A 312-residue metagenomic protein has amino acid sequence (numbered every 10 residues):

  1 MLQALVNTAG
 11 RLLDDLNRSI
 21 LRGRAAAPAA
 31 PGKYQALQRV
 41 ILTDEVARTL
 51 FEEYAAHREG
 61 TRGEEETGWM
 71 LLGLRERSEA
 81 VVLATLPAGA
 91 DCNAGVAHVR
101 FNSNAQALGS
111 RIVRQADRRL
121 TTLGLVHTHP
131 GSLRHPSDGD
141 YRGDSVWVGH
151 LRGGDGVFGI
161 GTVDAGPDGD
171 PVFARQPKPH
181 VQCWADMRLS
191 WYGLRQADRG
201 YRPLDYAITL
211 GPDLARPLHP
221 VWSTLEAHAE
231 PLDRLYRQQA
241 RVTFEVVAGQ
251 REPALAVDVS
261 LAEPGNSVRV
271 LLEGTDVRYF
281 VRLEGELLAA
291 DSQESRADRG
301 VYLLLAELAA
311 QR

Functional and structural regions predicted by a protein language model:
L2-L123, P130-W222, R282-E284, L288: Conserved beta-strand-loop surface patch within small alpha/beta domains used for substrate/adaptor or ligand engagement
T43, S267-R278: Short, proline-centered helix/strand-breaking motifs
E66, T121, P253-L255, P264-N266: Core residues of folded domains in eukaryotic genome-function proteins
G68-W69, D258-V259, S267-L272: Canonical SH2 domain fold
C183-R188, R251-P253, T275-V277: A short, compositionally biased
R216-A262: Negatively charged, low-complexity tracts enriched in Asp/Glu with abundant Ser/Thr
L232-Q239, V257, D276-R312: Glycine-centered motif in EGF-like
A262, L271-E273, E284: Solvent-exposed residues in well-ordered beta-strands and their adjoining turns, especially edge/terminal strands
